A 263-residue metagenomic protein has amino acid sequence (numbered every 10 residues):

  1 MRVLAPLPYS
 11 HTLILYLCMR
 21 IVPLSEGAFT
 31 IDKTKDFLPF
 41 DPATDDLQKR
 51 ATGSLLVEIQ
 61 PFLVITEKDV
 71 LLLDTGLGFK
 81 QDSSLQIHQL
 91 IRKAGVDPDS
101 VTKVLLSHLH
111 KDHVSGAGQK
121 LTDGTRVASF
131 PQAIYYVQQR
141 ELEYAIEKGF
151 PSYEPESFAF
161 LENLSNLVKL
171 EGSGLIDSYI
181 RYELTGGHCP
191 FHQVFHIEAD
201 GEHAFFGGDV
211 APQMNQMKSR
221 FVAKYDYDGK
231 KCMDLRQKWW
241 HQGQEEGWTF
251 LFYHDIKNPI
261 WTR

Functional and structural regions predicted by a protein language model:
P8-K68, K238: Zn-dependent metallo-beta-lactamase
C18-E26, Q60-I65, L71, G172-D200: Core dinuclear metal-dependent hydrolase active-site scaffold
E26-A28, T75-G78, L109, R140-E141 (+3 more regions): Active-site metal-binding loops of divalent metal-dependent hydrolases
P39-P61, I65-K103: Pre-active-site segment of Zn-dependent metallo-hydrolases
L71-L73, L105, Y135, A204-F206: Residue-level marker for buried hydrophobic side chains located in beta-strands that build the well-ordered beta-sheet
S83-Y136: Active-site metal-binding motif and surrounding structural segment of the metallo-beta-lactamase
L85, R92-V96, S129-L184, C189 (+1 more regions): Metallo-beta-lactamase
G174, L184, P190-T262: Metallo-beta-lactamase
